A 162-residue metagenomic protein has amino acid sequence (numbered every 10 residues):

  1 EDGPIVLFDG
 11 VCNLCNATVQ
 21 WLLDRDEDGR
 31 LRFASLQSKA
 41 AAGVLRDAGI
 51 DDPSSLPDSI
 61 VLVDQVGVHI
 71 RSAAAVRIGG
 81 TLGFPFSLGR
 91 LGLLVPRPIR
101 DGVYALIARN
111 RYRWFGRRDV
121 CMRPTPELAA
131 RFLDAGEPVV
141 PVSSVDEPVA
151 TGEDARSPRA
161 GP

Functional and structural regions predicted by a protein language model:
E1-R25: Local sequence-structure signature of Cys/Sec-based thiol-disulfide redox active-site neighborhoods
D2-G3, R30, L56-P57: A structure-centric signal for secondary-structure junctions around beta-strands
F8, A34-S35, L93: Active-site-adjacent beta-strand anchor residues
D24-D28, F132-D134: Short cysteine/histidine-rich zinc-coordinating motifs and their immediately flanking basic loops
G29-A41: Thiol-based oxidoreductase modules, predominantly thioredoxin-like and allied folds used for disulfide exchange
K39-V145, P158-P162: Thiol/selenol-based redox catalytic cores and closely related redox-interacting motifs
V149, A155-P158: Short, low-complexity intrinsically disordered segments enriched in A/P/G/S/L with frequent Arg, especially at protein
